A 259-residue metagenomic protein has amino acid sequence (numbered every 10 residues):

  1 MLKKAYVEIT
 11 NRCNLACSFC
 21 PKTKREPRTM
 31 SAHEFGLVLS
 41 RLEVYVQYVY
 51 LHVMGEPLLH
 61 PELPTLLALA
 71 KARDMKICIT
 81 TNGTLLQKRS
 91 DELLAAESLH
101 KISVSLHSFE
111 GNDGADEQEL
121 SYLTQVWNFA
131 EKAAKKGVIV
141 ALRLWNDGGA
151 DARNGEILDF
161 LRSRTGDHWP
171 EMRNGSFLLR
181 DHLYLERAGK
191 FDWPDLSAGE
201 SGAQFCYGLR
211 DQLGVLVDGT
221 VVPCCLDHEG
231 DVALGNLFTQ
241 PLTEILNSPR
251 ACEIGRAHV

Functional and structural regions predicted by a protein language model:
M1-I102, N112-S121: Conserved alpha-helical substructure of the radical SAM core
M30, Y50, R73-K76, E92-P249: Radical SAM enzyme [4Fe-4S]-AdoMet core and its adjacent flexible, acidic and glycine-rich loops/tails across
E253-G255: Acidic, proline/serine/threonine- and glycine-rich low-complexity intrinsically disordered segments
A257-V259: Conserved small/polar residues in nucleotide/adenosyl-binding loops
